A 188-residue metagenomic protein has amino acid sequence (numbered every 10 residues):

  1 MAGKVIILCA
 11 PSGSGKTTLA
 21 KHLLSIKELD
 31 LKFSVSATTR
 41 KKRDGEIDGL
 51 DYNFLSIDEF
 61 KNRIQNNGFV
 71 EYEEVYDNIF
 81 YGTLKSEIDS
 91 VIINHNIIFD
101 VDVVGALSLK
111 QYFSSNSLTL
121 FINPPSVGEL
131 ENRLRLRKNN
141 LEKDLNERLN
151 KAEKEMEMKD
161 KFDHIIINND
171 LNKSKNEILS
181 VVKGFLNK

Functional and structural regions predicted by a protein language model:
A2-I6: Pre-Walker A (Motif I) flank of P-loop NTPase domains
C9-P11: P-loop (Walker A) phosphate-binding loop of NTP-binding proteins
S14: ATP-binding Walker
T17: Walker A/P-loop
S25-F33: Post-Walker A helix-loop "phosphate-sensing" segment adjacent to the P-loop in P-loop NTPases
T38-I97, V103-V104: ATP-dependent small-molecule kinase phosphotransfer cores that center on conserved nucleotide phosphate-binding segments
I97-D102, Y112-L136: Conserved phosphate-donor/acceptor-positioning beta-strand/loop module used by diverse small-molecule
R135-N140, K154-K188: NTP-dependent small-molecule kinase module
